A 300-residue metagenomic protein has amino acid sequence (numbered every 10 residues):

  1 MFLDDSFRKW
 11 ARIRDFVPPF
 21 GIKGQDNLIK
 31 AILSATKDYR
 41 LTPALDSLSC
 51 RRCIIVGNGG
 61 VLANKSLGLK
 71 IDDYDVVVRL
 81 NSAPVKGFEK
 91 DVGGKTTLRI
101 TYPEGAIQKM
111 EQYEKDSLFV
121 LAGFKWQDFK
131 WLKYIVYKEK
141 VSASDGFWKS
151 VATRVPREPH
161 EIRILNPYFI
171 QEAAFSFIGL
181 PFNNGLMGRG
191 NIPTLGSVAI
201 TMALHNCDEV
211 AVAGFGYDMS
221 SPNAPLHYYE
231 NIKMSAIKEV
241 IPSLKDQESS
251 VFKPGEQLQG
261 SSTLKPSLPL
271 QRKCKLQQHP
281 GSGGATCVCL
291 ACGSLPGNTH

Functional and structural regions predicted by a protein language model:
M1-L276, H300: Metal-ion/cofactor- or nucleotide/acyl-coenzyme-handling active-site neighborhoods
R157-H160, L290, L295: A general, composition-driven signal for non-globular sequence regions
G255, G260, G281-G284, G293 (+1 more regions): Residue-identity detector for glycine
P269, S282-C287: Disulfide-bonded cysteine motifs in exported proteins
C274, C287-C292: Cysteine-centered motifs
